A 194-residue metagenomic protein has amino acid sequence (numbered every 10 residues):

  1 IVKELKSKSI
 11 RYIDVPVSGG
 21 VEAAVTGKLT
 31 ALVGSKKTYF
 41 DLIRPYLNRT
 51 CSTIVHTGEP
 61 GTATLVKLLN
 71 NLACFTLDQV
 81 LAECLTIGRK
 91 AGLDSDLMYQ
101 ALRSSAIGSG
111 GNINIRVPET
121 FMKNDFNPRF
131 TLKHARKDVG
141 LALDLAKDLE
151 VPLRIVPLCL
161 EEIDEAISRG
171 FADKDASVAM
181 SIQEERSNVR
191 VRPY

Functional and structural regions predicted by a protein language model:
I1-F75: Rossmann-fold dinucleotide-binding core
N48, R192-Y194: ATP-dependent carboxylate/acyl-activation modules
T62-S187: Helical "substrate-binding/catalytic lid" subdomain of Rossmann-like NAD(P)-dependent dehydrogenases/reductases
